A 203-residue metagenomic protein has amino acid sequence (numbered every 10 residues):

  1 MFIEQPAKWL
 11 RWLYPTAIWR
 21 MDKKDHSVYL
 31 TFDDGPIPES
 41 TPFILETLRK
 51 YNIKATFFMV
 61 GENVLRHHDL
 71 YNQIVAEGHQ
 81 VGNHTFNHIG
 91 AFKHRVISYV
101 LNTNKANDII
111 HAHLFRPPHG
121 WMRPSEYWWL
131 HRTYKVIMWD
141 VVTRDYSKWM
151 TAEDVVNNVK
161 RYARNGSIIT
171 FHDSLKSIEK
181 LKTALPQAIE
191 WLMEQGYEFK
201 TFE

Functional and structural regions predicted by a protein language model:
F2-N83, N87-I89, H111-A112: Active-site beta->alpha N-cap acidic-glycine motif
R11-K23, K50-Y51, L65, E179-E203: C-terminal domain-boundary segment and adjacent tail
F32-D34, M59-G61, N83-T85, P117-H119 (+3 more regions): A cross-domain feature marking catalytic cores of carbohydrate-active enzymes and several ubiquitous metabolic/repair
G35-E39, F58-H67, I89-I97, R116-R123 (+2 more regions): Acidic-and-aromatic substrate-binding clefts and catalytic sites of carbohydrate-active enzymes
F43, T47-Y51, L70-Q73, E77 (+4 more regions): Alpha-helical structural signal in soluble globular domains
L45-K54, H79-Q80, F86-I89, V96-P124 (+2 more regions): CE4/NodB-like, metal-dependent polysaccharide N-deacetylase domain that modifies extracellular/periplasmic N-acetylated
D69-N72, V96-T103, T151-N157, K182-P186: Charged helix-capping and loop-helix junction motifs
H113, W121-K160, G196-E203: His/Asp/Glu-enriched short active-site or ligand-binding loop at hydrolase and phosphoryl-transfer sites
